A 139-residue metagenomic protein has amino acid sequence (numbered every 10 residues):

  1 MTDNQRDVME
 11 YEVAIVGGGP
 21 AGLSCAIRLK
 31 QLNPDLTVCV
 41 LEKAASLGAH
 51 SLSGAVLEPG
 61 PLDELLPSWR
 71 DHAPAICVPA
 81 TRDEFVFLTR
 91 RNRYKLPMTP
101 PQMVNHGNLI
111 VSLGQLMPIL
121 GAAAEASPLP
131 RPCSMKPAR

Functional and structural regions predicted by a protein language model:
M1-E10: A short, basic/flexible loop-to-alpha-helix module at the beginning of a structural domain
T2, L32-L36, E125, L129-P130: Secondary-structure transition/capping motifs at alpha-helix termini and the adjoining loop/turn into the next element
E10-C39: N-terminal Rossmann-like FAD-binding beta1-loop-alpha1 element of flavoenzymes
L32, K43-R91: N-terminal FAD cofactor-binding segment of flavoenzymes
I76-P79, E84-R139: Feature captures the FAD/FMN-dependent oxidoreductase FAD-binding
